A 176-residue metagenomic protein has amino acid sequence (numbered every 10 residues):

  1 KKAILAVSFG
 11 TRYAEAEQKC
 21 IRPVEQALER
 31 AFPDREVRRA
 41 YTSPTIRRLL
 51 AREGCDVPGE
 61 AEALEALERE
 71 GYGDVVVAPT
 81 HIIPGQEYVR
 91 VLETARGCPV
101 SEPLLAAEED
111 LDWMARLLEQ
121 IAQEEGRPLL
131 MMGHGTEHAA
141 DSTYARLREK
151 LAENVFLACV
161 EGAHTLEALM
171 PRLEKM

Functional and structural regions predicted by a protein language model:
K1-M176: Extended amphipathic ligand-handling, pore-lining, and cofactor/metal-binding catalytic surfaces
